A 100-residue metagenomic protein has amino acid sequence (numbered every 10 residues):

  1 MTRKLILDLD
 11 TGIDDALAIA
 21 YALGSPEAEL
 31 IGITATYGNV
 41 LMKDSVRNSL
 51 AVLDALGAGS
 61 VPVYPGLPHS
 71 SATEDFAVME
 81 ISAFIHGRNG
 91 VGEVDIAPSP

Functional and structural regions predicted by a protein language model:
M1-P100: N-terminal acidic, glycine/proline-rich low-complexity segments
